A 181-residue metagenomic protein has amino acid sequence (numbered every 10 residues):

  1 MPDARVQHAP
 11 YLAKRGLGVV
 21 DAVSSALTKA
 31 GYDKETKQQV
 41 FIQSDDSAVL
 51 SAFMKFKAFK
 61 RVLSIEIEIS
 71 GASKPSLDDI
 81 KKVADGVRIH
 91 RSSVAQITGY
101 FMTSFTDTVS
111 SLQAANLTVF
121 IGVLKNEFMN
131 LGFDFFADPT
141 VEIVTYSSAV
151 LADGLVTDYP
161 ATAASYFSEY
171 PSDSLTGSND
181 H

Functional and structural regions predicted by a protein language model:
D3-Q7, S44-S47: Short, well-ordered beta-to-alpha junction loops that form the rim of enzyme active sites and present histidine/acidic
A9-G18, A22, A26, A30 (+2 more regions): C-terminal active-site rim and adjoining tail of enzyme catalytic domains
D33-K34, A48: Signal peptide-directed secreted proteins
E35-F41: Surface-exposed patches in mature extracellular/periplasmic domains of secreted proteins
